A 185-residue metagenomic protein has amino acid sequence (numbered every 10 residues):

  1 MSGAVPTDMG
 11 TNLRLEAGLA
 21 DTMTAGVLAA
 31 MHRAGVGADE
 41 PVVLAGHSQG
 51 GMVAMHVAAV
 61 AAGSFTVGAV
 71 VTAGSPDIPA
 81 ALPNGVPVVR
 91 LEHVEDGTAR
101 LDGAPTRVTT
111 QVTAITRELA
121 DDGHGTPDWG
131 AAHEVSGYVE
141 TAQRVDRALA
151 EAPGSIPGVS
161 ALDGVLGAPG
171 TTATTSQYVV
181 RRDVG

Functional and structural regions predicted by a protein language model:
M1-A25, F65-A69, S75-G185: Lipolytic serine-hydrolase domain surface
T24, A54-M55: A general structural signal for well-ordered alpha-helical packing
G26-D39: Conserved acidic catalytic loop of the alpha/beta-hydrolase fold
G37, G63-F65: Secondary-structure transition/capping motifs at alpha-helix termini and the adjoining loop/turn into the next element
A38-P41, V86: Short coil/turn segments at beta-strand junctions that form active-site/ligand-binding loops
A45-A54: Gly/Ala-rich beta-loop-alpha elbow adjacent to hydrolase catalytic centers
H56-V60: Active-site signature of alpha/beta-hydrolase-fold catalytic machinery across serine- and Asp/Cys-nucleophile hydrolases
